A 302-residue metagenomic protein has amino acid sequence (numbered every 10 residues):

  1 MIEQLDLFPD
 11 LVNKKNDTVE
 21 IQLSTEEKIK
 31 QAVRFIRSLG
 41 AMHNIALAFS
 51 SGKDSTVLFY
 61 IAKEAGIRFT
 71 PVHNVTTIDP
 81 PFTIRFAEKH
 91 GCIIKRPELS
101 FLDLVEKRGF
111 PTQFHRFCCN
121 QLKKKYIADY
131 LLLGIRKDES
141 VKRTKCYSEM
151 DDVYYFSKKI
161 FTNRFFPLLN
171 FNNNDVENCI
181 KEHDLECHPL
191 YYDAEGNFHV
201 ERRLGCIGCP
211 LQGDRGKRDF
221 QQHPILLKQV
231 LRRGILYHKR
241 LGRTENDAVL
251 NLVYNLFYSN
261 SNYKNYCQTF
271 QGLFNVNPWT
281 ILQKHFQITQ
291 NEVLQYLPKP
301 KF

Functional and structural regions predicted by a protein language model:
M1-E182: ATP-dependent adenylation/nucleotidyltransferase module used to activate substrates
I2-D6, V12, Y192-F302: ATP/NTP-dependent adenylation/nucleotidyl-transfer catalytic domains that generate, transfer, or process NMP-activated
D138-E139, C187, R215: Glycine-rich nucleotide phosphate-binding loop and flanking beta-alpha elements of Rossmann-like dinucleotide-binding
E182-P189: Extended serine/threonine-enriched, polar tracts that run as long, contiguous segments within proteins
